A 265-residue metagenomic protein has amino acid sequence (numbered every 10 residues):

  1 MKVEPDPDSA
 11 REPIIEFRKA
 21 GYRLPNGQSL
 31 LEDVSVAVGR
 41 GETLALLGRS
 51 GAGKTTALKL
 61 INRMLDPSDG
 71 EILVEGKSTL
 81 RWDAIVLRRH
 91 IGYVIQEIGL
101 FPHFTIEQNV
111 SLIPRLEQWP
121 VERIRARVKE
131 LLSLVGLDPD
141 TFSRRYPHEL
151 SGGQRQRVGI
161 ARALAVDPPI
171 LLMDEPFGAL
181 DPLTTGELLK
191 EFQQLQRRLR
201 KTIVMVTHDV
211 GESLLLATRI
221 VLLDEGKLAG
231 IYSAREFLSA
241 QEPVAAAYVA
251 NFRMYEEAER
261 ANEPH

Functional and structural regions predicted by a protein language model:
K2, A234-H265: C-terminal boundary and immediately downstream tail of ABC-type ATPase nucleotide-binding domains
N62: Helix-to-loop junction immediately C-terminal to a conserved catalytic motif
T79-G92, L116, F237-Q241: ABC ATPase NBD coupling module
E122-T141: Conserved ABC ATPase "signature" region
H148, V166: Conserved signature/switch motifs of ABC ATPase nucleotide-binding domains
L171-D174: Catalytic Walker B motif of ABC-type/P-loop ATPase nucleotide-binding domains
T185-L199: Helical segment within the ABC ATPase nucleotide-binding domain
E225-G226: Conserved ABC ATPase "signature" C-loop
